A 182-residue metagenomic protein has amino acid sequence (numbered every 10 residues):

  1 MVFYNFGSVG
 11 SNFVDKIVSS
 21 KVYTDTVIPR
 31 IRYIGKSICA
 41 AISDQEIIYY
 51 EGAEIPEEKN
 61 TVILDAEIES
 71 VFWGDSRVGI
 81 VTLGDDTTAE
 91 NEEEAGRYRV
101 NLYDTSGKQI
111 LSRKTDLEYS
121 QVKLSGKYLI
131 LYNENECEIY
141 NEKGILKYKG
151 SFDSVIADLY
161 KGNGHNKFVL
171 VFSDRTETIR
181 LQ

Functional and structural regions predicted by a protein language model:
M1-V2, R30-S43, I47-Y49, G74-E94 (+4 more regions): Short beta-strand elements that form the blades of beta-propeller/WD-repeat-like and other beta-sheet-rich scaffold
V2-Y23, D44-D65, E93-K114, E136-F152 (+1 more regions): Surface-exposed loop/turn elements that mediate protein-protein interactions on large endomembrane-trafficking
S20-K36, I63-S76, K114-K127, S154-N166: Repeated scaffold domains used in trafficking and secretory/extracellular systems, primarily beta-propellers
A53-T87: N-terminal leader/targeting helix
K143-K167, F172-S173: Extracytoplasmic electrostatic interaction patches
